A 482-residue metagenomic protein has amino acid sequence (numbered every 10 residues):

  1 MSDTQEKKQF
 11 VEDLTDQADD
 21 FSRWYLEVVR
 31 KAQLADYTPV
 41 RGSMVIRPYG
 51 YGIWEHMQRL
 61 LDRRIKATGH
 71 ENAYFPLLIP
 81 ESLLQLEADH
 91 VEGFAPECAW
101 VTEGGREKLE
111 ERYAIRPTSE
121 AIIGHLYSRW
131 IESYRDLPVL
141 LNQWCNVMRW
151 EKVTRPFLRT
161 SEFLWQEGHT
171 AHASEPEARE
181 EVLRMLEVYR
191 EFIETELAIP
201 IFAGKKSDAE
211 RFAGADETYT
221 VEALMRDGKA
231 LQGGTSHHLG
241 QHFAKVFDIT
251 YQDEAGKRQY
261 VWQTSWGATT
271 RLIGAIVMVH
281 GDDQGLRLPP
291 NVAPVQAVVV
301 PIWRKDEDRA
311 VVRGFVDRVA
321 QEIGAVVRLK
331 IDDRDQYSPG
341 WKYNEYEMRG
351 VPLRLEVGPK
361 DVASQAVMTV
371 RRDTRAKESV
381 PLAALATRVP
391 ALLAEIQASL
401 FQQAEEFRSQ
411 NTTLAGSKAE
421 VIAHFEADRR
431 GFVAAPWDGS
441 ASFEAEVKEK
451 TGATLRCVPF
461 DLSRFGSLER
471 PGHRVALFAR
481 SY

Functional and structural regions predicted by a protein language model:
M1-Y482: NTP/phosphate- and nucleic-acid-binding module
